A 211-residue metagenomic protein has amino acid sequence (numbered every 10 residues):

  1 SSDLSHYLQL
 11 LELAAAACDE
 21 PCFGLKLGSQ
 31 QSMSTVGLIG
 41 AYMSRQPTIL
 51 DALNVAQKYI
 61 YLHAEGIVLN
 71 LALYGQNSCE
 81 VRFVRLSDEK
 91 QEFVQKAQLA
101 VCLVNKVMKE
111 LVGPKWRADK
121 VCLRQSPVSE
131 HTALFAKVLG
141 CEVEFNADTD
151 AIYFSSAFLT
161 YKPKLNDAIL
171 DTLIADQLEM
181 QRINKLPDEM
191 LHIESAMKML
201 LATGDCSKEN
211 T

Functional and structural regions predicted by a protein language model:
S1-R82: N-terminal low-complexity or simple alpha-helical regulatory segments that function as activation/interaction modules
D3, R45, E89-F93, E189 (+1 more regions): Residue-level recognition of alpha-helical structural elements
E12-A15, L53, Q57, V101-N105 (+3 more regions): Generic solvent-exposed, charged/amphipathic alpha-helical segments that serve as macromolecular interface scaffolds
P21, H63, L111, K115 (+3 more regions): Solvent-exposed amphipathic alpha-helical surface segments
G37-M43, L86-K90, T160, E179: Short hinge/gating elements
L50, V94-C102, A168, T172 (+1 more regions): Short, well-ordered alpha-helical segments
V68-L159: DNA-contacting interfaces and partner/effector-binding or oligomerization modules in DNA-centric proteins
A133-T211: Extended mid-to-C-terminal alpha-helical interaction segments
